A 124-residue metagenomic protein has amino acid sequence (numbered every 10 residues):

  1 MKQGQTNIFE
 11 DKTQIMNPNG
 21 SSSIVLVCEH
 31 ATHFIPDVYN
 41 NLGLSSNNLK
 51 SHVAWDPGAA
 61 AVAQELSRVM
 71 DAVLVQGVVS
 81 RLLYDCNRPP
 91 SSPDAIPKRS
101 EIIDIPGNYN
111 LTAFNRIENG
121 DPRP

Functional and structural regions predicted by a protein language model:
M1-P124: N-terminal catalytic or cofactor-binding beta/alpha core of small enzyme domains
